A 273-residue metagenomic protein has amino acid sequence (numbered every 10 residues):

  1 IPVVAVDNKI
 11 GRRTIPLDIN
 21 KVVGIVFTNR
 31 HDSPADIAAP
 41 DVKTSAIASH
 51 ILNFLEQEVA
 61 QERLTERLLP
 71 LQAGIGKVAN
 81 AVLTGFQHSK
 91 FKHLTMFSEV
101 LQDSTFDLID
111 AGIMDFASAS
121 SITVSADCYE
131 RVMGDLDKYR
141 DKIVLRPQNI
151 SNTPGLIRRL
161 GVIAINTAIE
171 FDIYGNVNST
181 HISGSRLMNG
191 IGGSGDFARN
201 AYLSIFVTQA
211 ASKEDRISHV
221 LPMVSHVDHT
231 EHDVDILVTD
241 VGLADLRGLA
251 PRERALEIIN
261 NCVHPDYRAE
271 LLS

Functional and structural regions predicted by a protein language model:
I1-P70, K77-E99, D103-S273: Conserved phosphate- and dinucleotide-binding cores of soluble alpha/beta proteins, encompassing both enzyme active
